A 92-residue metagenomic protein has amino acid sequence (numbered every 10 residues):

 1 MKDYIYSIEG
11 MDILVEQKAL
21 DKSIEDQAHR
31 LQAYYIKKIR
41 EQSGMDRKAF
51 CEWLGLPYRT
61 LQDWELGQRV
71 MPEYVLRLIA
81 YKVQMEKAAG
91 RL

Functional and structural regions predicted by a protein language model:
M1-R30, M85-L92: N-terminal flexible/basic segments that precede or flank functional cores
Y34, K38, R59-Q62: Positions in alpha-helical segments
Y35-A49, L78: Short basic helix-loop element that most often maps to the first helix and adjoining turn of HTH DNA-binding modules
Y35-I36, L54-G55, K82-V83: Secretory-pathway ectodomains
G44-Q62: Short alpha-helical DNA-recognition segment
T60, R69-V70: A secondary-structure capping/hinge motif
V70-L92: DNA major-groove recognition helix of helix-turn-helix/homeodomain DNA-binding modules
